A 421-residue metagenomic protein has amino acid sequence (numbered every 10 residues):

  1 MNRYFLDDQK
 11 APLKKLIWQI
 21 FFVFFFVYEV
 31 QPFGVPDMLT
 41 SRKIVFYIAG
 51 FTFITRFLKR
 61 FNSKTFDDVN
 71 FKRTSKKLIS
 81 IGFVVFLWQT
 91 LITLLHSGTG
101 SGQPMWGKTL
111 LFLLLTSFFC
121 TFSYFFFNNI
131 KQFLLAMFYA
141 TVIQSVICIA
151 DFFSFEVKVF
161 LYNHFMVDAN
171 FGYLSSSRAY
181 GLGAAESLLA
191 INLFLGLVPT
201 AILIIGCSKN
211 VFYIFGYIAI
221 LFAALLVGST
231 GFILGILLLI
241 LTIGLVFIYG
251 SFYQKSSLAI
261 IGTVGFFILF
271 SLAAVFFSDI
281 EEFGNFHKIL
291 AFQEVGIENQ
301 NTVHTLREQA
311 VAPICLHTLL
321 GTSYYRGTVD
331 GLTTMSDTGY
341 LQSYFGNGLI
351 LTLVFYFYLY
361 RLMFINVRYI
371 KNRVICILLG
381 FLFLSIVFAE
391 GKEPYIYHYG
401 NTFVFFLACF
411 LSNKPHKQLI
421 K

Functional and structural regions predicted by a protein language model:
M1-K64, W88-I92, I386-F388, N401-F403: N-terminal signal-anchor transmembrane segment
Q31, M38, L161, F283-N347: Long extracytoplasmic/lumenal interhelical loops at the membrane interface of multi-pass membrane proteins
G34-K43, G102-K108, A184-A190, Y213-Y249 (+2 more regions): Helix-loop-helix junctions and helix-breaking kinks within/between transmembrane helices of multi-pass membrane
K76, L237, L241-Y249, S256 (+2 more regions): Hydrophobic transmembrane alpha-helices and their immediate junctions
K77-T90, G98-S123, Q132, A136 (+1 more regions): Aromatic-anchored transmembrane helix interface
L134-V159, L182-G228, F232-V246: Alpha-helical transmembrane segments of multi-pass inner-membrane proteins
V198, I202, I240-L241, I377-V387 (+1 more regions): Transmembrane alpha-helices of multi-pass inner-membrane enzymes
G244-E294, I314-L316: A membrane-periplasm/extracellular boundary helix in multi-pass inner-membrane enzymes that assemble envelope glycans
